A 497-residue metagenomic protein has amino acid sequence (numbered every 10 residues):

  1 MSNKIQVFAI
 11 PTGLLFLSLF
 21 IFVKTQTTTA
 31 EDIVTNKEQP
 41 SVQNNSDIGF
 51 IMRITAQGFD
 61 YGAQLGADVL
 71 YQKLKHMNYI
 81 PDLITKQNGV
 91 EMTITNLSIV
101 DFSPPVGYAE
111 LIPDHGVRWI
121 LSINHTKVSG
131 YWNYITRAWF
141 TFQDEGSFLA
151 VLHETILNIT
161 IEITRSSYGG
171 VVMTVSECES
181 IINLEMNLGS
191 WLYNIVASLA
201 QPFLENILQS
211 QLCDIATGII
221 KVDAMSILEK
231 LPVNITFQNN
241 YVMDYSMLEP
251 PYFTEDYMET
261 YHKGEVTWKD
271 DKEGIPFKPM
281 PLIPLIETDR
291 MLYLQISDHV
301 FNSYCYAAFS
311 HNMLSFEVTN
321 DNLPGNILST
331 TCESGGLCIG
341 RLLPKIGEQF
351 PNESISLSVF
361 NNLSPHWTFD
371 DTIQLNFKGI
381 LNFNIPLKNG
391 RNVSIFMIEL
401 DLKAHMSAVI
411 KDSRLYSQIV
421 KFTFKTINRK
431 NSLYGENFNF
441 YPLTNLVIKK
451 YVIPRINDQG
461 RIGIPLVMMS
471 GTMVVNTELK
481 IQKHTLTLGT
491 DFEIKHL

Functional and structural regions predicted by a protein language model:
K4-V7, F22-K127, E185-L497: Extended, low-charge, aliphatic-rich alpha-helical segments
V7-L15: Sec-dependent N-terminal signal peptides
F16-F22: Hydrophobic h-region of N-terminal signal peptides that target proteins for export in Gram-negative bacteria
K86-I156, T160-E177: Eukaryotic helix-linker segments that join adjacent hydrophobic helices
W139-F140, F148-A150, G169, C178-S180 (+3 more regions): Short, low-complexity, polar/charged sequence segments that are solvent-exposed and flexible
L157, E179-I182, I494: Solvent-exposed loop/turn segments at secondary-structure junctions within structured extracellular/periplasmic domains
M173-G189: A short, charged helix-loop
